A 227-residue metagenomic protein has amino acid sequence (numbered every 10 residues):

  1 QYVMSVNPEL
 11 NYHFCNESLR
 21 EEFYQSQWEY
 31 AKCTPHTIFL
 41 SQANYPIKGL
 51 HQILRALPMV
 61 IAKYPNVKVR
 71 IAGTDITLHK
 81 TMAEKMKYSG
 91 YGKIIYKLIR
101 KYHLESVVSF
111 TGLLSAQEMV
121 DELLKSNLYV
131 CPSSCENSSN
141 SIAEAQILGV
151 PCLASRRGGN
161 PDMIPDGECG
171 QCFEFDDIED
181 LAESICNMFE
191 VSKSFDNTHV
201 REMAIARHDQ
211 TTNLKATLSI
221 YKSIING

Functional and structural regions predicted by a protein language model:
Q1-H13, L19-Y24, G90: A short, active-site helix/loop in glycosyltransferases that binds the activated sugar's phosphate group
F23, Q27-K48, L54-M59, V69-A72: Conserved donor-binding/catalytic core segment of Leloir-type glycosyltransferases
A83-L113: Nucleotide-activated donor-binding/catalytic signature segment of Leloir-type glycosyltransferases, i.e., the conserved
L113, D121-S126: Short alpha-helical donor nucleotide-sugar binding micro-motif in glycosyltransferases
S134: Aromatic "clamp/platform" in nucleotide-sugar-dependent glycosyltransferases that forms part of the donor/acceptor
P151-A154: Short hydrophobic beta-strand element within catalytic cores of glycosyltransferases and related nucleotide-activated
D166-G167, Q171-I178, N187-S192: Conserved acidic donor-binding segment of nucleotide-sugar-dependent glycosyltransferases
S194-R207, N213-S219, S223: A short, well-ordered alpha-helix in the C-terminal region of glycosyltransferases
